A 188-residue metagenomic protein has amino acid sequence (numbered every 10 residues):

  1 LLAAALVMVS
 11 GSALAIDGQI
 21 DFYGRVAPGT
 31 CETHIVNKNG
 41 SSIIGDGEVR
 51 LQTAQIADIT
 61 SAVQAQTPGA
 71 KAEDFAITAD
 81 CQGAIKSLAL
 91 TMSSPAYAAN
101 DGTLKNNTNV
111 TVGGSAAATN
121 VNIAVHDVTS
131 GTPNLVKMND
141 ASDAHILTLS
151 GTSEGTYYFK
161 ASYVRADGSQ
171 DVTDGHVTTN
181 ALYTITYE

Functional and structural regions predicted by a protein language model:
L1-A3: Sec-dependent signal peptide recognition, specifically the positively charged N-region followed immediately by
A5-V7: Residues within alpha-helical transmembrane segments of multi-pass membrane proteins, especially transporters, ion
S10-S12: N-terminal signal peptide c-region/cleavage motif recognized by signal peptidases
L14-E188: Mature extracellular/passenger domains of Gram-negative fimbrial/pilin and adhesin proteins
